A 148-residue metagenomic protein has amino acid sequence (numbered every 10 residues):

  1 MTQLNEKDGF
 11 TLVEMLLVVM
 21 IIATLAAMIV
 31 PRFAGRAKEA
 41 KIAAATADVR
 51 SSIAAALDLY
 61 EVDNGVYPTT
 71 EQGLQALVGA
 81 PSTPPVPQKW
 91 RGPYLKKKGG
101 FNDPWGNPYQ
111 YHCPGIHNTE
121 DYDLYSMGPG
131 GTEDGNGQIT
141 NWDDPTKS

Functional and structural regions predicted by a protein language model:
M1-F10: N-terminal leader/signal peptides at the extreme start of proteins
T2, E39-A44, S51, A55-D58 (+4 more regions): Short, surface-exposed interaction loops/tails
F10, M28, Q72: Short beta-to-alpha loop/turn elements within the nucleotide-binding domains of ABC transporters
T11-M15, R36: Hydrophobic single transmembrane helices highlighted by the model
L16-R32: Alpha-helical hydrophobic helix detector
V49, T70-G73: Stable alpha-helical elements in mature extracytoplasmic
Q88-Y94: Short, structured beta-strand/loop micro-motifs enriched in basic residues and often containing a Trp
